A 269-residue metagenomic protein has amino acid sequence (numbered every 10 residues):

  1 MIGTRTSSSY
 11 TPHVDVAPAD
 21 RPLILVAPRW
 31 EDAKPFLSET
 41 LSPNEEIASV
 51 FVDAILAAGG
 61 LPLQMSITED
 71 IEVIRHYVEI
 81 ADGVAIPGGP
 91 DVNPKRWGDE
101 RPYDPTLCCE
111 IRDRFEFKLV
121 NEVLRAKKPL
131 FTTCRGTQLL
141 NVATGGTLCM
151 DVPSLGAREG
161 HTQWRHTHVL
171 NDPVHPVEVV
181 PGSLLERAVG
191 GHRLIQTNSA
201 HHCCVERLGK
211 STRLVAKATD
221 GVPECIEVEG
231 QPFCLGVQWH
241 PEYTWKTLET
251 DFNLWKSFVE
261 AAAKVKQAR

Functional and structural regions predicted by a protein language model:
M1-F131, V142-T144, C149, P153-V189 (+6 more regions): N-terminal beta1-alpha1 cap of cysteine-dependent amidohydrolase-like domains
T132, T137: Glycine-rich beta-to-alpha active-site loop
C234-Q238: Active-site-proximal beta-strand elements of phosphoester/diester hydrolases
